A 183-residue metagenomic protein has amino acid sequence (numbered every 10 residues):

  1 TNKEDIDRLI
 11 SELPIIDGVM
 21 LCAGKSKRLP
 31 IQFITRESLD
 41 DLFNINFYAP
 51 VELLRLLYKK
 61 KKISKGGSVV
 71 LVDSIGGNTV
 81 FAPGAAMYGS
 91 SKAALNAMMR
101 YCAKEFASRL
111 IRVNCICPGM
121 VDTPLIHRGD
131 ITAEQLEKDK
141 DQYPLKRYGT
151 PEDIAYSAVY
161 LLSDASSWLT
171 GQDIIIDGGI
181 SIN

Functional and structural regions predicted by a protein language model:
I6, P30-I31, S38-F43, Q135 (+1 more regions): Substrate-binding pocket helix/loop in short-chain dehydrogenase/reductase
A23-R28, G179: Conserved NAD(P)H cofactor-binding loop of Rossmann-fold oxidoreductase domains
V70-A94, M99-S108: Catalytic loop of short-chain dehydrogenase/reductase
A107, R112, L169-G171: Short, small/polar-rich loop/turn modules that mediate ligand/substrate recognition or access, typified
P118-R128: Short, flexible catalytic-loop segment of classical short-chain dehydrogenase/reductase
Y143-I154: A conserved structural motif in NAD(P)-dependent oxidoreductases
V159, T170-N183: Short C-terminal tail/terminal secondary-structure segment of NAD(P)H-dependent dehydrogenase/reductase domains
